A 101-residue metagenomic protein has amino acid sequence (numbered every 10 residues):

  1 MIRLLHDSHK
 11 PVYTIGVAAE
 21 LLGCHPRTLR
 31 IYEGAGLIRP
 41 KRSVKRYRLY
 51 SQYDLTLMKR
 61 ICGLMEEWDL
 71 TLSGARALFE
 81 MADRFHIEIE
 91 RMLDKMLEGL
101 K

Functional and structural regions predicted by a protein language model:
M1-E20, R39-P40, V44, Q52-K101: Arg/Lys-rich, alpha-helical DNA-contact motif
P26-K45: Major-groove DNA-recognition helix of helix-turn-helix-type DNA-binding domains
